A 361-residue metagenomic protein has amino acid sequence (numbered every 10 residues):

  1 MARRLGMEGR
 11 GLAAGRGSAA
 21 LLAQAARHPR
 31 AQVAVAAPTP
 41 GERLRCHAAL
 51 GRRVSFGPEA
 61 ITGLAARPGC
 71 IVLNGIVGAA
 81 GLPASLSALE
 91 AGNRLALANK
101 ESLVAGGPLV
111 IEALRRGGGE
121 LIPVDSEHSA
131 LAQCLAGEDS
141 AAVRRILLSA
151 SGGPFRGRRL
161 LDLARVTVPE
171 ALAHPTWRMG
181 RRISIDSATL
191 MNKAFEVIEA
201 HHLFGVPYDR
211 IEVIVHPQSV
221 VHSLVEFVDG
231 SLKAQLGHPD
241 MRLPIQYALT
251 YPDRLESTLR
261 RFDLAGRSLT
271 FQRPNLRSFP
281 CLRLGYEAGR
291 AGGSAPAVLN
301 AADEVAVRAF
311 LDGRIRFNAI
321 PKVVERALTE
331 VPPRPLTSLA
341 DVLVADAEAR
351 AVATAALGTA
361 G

Functional and structural regions predicted by a protein language model:
M1-G361: Catalytic, metal-anchored helix/loop core of enzyme active sites in primary metabolism
